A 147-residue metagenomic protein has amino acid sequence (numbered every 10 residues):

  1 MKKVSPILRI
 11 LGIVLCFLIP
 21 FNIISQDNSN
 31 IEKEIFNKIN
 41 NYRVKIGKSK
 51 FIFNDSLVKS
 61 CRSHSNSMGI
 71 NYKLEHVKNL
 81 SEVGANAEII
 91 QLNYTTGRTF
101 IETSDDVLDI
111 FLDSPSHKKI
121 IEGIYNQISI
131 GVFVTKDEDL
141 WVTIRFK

Functional and structural regions predicted by a protein language model:
M1-D27: Bacterial Sec-dependent N-terminal signal peptides
I23-K147: Functional surface patches built around histidine and acidic residues
